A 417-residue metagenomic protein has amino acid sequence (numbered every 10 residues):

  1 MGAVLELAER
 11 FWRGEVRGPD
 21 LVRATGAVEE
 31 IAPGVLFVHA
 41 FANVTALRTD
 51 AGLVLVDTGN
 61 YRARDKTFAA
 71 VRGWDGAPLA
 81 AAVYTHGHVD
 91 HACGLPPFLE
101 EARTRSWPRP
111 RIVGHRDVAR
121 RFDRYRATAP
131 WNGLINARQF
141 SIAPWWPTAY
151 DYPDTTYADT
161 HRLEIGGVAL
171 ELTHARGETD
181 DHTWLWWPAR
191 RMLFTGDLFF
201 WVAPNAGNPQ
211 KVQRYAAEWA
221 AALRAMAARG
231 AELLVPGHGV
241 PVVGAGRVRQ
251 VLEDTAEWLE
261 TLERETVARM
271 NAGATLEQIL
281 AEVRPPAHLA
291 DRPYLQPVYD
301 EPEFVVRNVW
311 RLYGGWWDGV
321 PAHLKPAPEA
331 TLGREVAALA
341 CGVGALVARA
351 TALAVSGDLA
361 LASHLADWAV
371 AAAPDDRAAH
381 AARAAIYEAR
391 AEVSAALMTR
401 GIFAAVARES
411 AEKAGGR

Functional and structural regions predicted by a protein language model:
M1-G18, W131, A228-E232, P241-R417: Accessory terminal helices/loops
G2-E29, I135-T148: Short, basic/low-complexity N-terminal boundary segments at the transition from targeting/disordered tails
L21-G76, W184-G196: Conserved beta-strand hairpin/beta-sheet module of binuclear metal-dependent hydrolase folds, prominently
G34, L47, D57, V71 (+9 more regions): Divalent metal-coordination and catalytic microenvironments
A51, R62-I112: Active-site metal-binding motif and surrounding structural segment of the metallo-beta-lactamase
L53, N60-R62, R162-E164, A169 (+1 more regions): Metallo-beta-lactamase
V56-T58, P78-H88, V113-H115, L193-G196 (+1 more regions): Active-site neighborhood of phospho(di)ester-bond hydrolases with catalytic His/Asp-centered motifs
V118-H174, E218-G230: Metallo-beta-lactamase
